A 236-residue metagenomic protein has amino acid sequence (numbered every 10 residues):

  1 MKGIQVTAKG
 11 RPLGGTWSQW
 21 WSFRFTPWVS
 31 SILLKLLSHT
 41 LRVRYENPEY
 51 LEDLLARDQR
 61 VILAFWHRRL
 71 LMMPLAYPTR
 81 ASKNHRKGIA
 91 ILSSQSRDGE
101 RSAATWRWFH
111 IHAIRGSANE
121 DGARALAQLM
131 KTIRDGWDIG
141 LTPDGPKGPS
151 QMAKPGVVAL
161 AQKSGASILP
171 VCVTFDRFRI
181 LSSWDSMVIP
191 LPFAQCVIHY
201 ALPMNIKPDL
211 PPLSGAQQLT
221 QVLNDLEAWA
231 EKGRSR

Functional and structural regions predicted by a protein language model:
M1-L41, E52-L55, A104, W108 (+2 more regions): Non-catalytic C-terminal accessory region of glycerolipid acyltransferases and related lyso-lipid remodeling enzymes
K35-Q59, M72, P78-T79: A short, well-structured juxtamembrane/interface segment
R44-E46, A64, L92, H199-A201: Residues in well-ordered beta-strands of folded domains
P48, L70, G99, A123-M130: Short, well-ordered alpha-helical scaffold segments within catalytic/effector domains
P48, S96, A118, P203-N205: Residues that form or immediately flank small-molecule/cofactor binding pockets and catalytic motifs
R57-E120: Catalytic core of membrane glycerolipid acyltransferases/transacylases, capturing the structured, soluble-facing
